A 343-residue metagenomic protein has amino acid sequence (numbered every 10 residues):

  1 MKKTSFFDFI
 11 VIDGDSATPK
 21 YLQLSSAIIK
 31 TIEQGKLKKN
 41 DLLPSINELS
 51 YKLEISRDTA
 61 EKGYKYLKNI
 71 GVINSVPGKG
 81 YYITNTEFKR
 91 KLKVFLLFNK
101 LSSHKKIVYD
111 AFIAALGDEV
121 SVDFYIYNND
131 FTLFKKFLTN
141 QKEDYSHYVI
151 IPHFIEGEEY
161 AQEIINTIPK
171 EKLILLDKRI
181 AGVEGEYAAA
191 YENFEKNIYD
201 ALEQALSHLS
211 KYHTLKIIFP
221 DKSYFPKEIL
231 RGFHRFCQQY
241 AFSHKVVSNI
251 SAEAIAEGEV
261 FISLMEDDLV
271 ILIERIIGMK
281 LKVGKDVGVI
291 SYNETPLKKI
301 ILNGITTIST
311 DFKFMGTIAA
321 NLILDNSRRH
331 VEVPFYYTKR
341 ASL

Functional and structural regions predicted by a protein language model:
M1-Y51: Extreme N-terminal segment that seeds HTH/winged-HTH DNA-binding domains in transcriptional regulators
K38-S75: N-terminal helix-turn-helix
I46, Y81-S146: Amphipathic helical "hinge" segments at domain boundaries
E87-L101, Y191, A205, T214-P220: Short beta-strand segments enriched in small/hydrophobic residues
I155-K196, N293-I301: Flexible loop/hinge segments that line or gate small-molecule binding clefts
E156, R179-K216, L269, I308-R328: Hydrophobic alpha-helical segments within soluble ligand-binding/sensing domains
Y199-Q238, V331-L343: An alpha-beta-alpha
E257, D267-L343: Flexible loop/turn connectors
